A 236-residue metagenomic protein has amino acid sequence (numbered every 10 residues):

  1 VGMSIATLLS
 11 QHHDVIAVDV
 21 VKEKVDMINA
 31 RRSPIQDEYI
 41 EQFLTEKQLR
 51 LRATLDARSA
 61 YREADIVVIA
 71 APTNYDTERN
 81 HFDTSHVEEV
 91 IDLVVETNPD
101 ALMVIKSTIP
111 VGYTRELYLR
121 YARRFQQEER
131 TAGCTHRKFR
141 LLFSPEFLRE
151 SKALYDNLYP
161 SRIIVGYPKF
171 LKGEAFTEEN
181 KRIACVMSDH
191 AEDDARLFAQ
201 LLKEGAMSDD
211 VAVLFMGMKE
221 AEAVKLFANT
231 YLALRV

Functional and structural regions predicted by a protein language model:
V1-R31: NAD(P)+-binding Rossmann beta1-loop-alpha1 motif at the extreme N-terminus of oxidoreductases
H13, E63-A64, P160-S161: Short, well-ordered alpha-helix to beta-strand connector turns
Y39-D65, V95, C134: A structured beta-alpha segment of the ubiquitous adenosine-cofactor-binding alpha/beta core
D65-Y75, Y159: Gly-rich Lys/Arg/Thr-decorated short loops/hinges at beta-loop-alpha junctions or inter-strand turns that position
V67-I69, I105, V165: Redox-cofactor binding/interface segments in oxidoreductases and associated redox assembly factors
A71-T73, T108, P168-K169: Short glycine-/small-residue-rich Rossmann-like dinucleotide-binding loops
Y75-E150: Rossmann-like NAD(P)(H) cofactor-binding subdomain of soluble oxidoreductases
R120-S144, L148-V236: Internal alpha-helical scaffold of NAD(P)-dependent oxidoreductase catalytic cores
